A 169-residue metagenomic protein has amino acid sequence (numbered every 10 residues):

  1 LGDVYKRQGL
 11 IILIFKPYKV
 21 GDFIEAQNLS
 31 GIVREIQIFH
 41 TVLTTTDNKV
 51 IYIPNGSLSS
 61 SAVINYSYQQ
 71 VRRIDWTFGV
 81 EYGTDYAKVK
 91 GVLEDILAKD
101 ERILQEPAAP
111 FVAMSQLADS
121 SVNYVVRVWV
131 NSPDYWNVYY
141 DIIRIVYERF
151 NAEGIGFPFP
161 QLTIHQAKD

Functional and structural regions predicted by a protein language model:
L1-Y5: Short, small-residue-biased leader/transition segments that mark boundaries at the very start of proteins
I11-P107: Soluble accessory domains appended to multi-pass membrane transport proteins
V80, T84, E94, A98 (+1 more regions): Solvent-exposed, non-transmembrane regulatory segments of membrane-associated proteins
